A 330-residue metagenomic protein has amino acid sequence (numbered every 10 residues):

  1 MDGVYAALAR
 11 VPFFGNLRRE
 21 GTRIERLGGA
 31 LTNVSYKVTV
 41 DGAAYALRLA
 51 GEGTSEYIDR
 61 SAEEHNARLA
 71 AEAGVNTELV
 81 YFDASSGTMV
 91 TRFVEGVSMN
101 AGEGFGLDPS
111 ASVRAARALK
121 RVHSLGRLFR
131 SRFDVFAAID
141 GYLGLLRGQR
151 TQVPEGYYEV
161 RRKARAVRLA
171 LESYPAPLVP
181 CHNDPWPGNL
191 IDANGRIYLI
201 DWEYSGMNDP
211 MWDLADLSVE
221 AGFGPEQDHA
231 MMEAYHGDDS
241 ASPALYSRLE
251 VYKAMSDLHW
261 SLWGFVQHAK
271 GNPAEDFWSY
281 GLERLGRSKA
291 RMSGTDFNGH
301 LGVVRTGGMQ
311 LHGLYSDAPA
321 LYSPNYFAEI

Functional and structural regions predicted by a protein language model:
M1-R18, R23, S124-N183, A193 (+3 more regions): An alpha-helical support segment within catalytic cores of ATP-dependent transferases
G15, G74, L119-R127, L171 (+5 more regions): A general structural signal marking secondary-structure boundaries and capping sites
E25-F136, G148-Y158: ATP-binding pocket architecture of kinase catalytic cores
E25-G42, A46-L47, A166-L214, E226 (+1 more regions): Active-site acidic catalytic loop and adjacent metal/ATP-binding pocket of ATP-dependent phosphoryl transfer enzymes
A111, V153-V167, A274-S288: Extended, well-ordered alpha-helical scaffold segments
G148, G237, L262-I330: ATP/Mg2+ or Mg2+-diphosphate-binding catalytic cores that bind nucleotide phosphates or diphosphates via glycine-rich
M211-A241, A254-N272, G286-R287: Active-site activation/catalytic loop segments of kinase-like enzymes and analogous catalytic loops in related
S247, V251-A254: Start-of-helix signal in alpha-solenoid helical-repeat scaffolds, especially tetratricopeptide repeats
